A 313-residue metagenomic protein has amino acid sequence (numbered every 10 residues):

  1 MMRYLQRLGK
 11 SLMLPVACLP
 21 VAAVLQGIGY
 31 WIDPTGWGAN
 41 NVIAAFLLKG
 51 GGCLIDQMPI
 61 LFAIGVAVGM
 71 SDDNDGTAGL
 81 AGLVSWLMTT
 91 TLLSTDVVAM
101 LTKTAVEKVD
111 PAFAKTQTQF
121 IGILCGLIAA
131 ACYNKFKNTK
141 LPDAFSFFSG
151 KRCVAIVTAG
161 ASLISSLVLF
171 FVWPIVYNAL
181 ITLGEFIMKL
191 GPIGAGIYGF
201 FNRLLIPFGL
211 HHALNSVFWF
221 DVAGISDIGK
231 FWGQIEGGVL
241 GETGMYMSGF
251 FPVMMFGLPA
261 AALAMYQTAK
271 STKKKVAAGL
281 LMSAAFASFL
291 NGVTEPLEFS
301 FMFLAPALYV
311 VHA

Functional and structural regions predicted by a protein language model:
M2-S149, L304-A313: Early transmembrane hairpin of solute transport permeases
G36, T90-M100, V157, L190-I197 (+1 more regions): Juxtamembrane membrane-interface segments at transmembrane alpha-helix termini
C53-M58, T116-F120, G150-I156, I187-I197 (+3 more regions): Membrane-interfacial loop-to-helix junctions in multi-pass transporters
V106-F113, E185-M188, V239-Y246: Membrane-interface segments at the starts/ends of alpha-helical transmembrane spans
I128-A144, G160, V168-L180, A213-S216 (+2 more regions): Juxtamembrane interface elements at the cytosolic ends of transmembrane helices in multi-pass membrane proteins
S166-L169, W173-G224: Aromatic-rich transmembrane-lumenal/periplasmic boundary elements in polytopic membrane proteins
F218-G249: Interfacial juxtamembrane loops and adjacent helix segments that form the catalytic/substrate-binding surfaces
G237-E242, Y246-P306: Alpha-helical membrane segments and immediately flanking helix-loop junctions that form or couple to the substrate/ion
